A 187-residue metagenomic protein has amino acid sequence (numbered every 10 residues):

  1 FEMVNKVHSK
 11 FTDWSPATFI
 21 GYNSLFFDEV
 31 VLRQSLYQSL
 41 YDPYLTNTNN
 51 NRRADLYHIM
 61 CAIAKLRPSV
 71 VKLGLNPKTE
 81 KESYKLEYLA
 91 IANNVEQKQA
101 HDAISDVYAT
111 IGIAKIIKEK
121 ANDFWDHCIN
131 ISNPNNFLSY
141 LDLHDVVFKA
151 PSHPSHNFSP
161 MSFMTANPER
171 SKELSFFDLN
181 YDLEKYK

Functional and structural regions predicted by a protein language model:
F1-V7: Glycine-rich, highly charged phosphate/nucleotide-binding loops
M3, M60, M161-M164: Detector for methionine-enriched segments
K10-F11, H101, M164-E169: A general structural signal for short secondary-structure junctions and capping/turn motifs
F11-A121, C128-I131: Metal-dependent phosphoesterase core characteristic of DEDDh/y 3'-5' exonuclease domains
I116-K187: Acidic two-metal-ion nuclease catalytic site recognized across multiple nuclease folds, prominently DnaQ/RNase D-T
